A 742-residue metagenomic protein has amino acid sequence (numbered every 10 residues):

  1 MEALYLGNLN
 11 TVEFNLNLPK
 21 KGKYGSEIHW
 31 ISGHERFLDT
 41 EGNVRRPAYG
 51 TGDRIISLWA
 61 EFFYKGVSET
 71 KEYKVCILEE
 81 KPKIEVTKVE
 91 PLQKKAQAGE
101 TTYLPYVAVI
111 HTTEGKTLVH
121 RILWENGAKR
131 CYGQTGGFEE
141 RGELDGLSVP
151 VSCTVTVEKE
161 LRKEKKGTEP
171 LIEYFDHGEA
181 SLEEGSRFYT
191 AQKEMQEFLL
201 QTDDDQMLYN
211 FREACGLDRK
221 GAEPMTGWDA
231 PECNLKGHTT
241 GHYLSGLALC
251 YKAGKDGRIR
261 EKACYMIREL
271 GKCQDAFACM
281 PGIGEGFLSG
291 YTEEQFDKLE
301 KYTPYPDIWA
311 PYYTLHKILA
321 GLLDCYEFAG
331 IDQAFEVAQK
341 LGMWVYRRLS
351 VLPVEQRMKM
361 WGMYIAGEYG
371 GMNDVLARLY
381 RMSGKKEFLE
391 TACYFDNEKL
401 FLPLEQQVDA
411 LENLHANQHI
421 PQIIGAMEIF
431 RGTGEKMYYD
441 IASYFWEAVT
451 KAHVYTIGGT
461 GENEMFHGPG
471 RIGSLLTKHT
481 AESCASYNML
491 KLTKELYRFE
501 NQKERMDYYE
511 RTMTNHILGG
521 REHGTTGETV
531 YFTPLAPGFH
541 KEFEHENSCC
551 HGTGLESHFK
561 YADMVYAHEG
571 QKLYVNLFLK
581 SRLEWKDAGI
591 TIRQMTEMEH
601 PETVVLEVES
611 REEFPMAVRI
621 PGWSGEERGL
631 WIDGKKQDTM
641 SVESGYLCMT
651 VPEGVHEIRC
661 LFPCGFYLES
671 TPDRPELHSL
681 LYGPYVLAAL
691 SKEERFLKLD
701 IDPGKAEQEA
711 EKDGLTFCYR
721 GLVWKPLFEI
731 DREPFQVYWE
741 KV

Functional and structural regions predicted by a protein language model:
M1-H29, P82-K116: Solvent-exposed, low-complexity, repeat-rich "mucin-like" stalks and linkers
H29-E61, E114-K159: Serine/threonine-rich, repeat-prone extracellular segments and beta-strand-based repeat modules of secreted/surface
E160-T239, C264-K298: Low-complexity, Ser/Thr/Pro/Gly-enriched N-terminal "stalk/linker" regions
F175-G185, Y251-C264, A278, L322-Q339 (+4 more regions): Structural helix-adjacent loops and short alpha-helical linkers that scaffold large soluble proteins
F188, Y243-G257, H316-D332, G371-G384 (+6 more regions): Well-ordered alpha-helical scaffold segments within catalytic/enzyme domains
P224-T240, L299-T314, S350-Y369, F401-K436 (+2 more regions): Solvent-exposed loop and edge beta-strand segments that line ligand/cofactor-binding and catalytic clefts
A442, M506-L606, V642, L661-V742: C-terminal beta-rich recognition modules with glycine/proline-rich loops and embedded aromatic residues
G625-T650, L668-D673: Solvent-exposed beta-strand/loop surfaces of large extracellular or lumenal domains
